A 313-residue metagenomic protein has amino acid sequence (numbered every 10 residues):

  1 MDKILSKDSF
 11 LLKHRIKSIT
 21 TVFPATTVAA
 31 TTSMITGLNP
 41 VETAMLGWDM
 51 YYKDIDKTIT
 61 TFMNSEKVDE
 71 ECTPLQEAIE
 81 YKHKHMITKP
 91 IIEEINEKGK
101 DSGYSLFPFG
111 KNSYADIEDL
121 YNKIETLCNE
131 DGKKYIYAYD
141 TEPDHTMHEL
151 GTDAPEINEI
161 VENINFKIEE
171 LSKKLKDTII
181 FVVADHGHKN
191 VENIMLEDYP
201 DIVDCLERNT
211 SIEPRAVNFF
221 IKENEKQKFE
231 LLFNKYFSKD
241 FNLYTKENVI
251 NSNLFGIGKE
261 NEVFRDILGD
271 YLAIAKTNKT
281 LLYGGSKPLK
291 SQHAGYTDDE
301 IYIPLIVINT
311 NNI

Functional and structural regions predicted by a protein language model:
M1-I313: Feature captures the catalytic ectodomains and active-site-proximal regions of enzymes that hydrolyze or transfer
